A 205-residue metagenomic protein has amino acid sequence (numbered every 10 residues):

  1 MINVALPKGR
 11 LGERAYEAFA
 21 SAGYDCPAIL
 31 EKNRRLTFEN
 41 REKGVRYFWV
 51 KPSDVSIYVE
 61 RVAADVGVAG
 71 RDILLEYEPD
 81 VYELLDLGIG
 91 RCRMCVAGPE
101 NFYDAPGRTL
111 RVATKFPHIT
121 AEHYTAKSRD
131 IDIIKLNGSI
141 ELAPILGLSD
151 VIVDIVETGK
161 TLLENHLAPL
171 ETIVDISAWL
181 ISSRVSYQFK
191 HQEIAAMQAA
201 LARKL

Functional and structural regions predicted by a protein language model:
M1-L205: Domain-level signature for soluble enzymes in the chorismate/prephenate branch of the shikimate pathway
